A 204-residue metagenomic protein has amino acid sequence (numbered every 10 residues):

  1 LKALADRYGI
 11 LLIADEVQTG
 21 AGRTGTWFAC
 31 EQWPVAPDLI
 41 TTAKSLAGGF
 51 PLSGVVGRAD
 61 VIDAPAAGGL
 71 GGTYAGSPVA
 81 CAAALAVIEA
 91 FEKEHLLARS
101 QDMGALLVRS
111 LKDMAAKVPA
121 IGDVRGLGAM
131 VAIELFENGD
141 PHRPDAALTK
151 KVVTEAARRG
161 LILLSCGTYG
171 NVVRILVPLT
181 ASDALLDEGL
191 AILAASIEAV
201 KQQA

Functional and structural regions predicted by a protein language model:
L1-A204: Conserved N-terminal phosphate-binding loop of PLP-dependent enzymes in the Aspartate aminotransferase
